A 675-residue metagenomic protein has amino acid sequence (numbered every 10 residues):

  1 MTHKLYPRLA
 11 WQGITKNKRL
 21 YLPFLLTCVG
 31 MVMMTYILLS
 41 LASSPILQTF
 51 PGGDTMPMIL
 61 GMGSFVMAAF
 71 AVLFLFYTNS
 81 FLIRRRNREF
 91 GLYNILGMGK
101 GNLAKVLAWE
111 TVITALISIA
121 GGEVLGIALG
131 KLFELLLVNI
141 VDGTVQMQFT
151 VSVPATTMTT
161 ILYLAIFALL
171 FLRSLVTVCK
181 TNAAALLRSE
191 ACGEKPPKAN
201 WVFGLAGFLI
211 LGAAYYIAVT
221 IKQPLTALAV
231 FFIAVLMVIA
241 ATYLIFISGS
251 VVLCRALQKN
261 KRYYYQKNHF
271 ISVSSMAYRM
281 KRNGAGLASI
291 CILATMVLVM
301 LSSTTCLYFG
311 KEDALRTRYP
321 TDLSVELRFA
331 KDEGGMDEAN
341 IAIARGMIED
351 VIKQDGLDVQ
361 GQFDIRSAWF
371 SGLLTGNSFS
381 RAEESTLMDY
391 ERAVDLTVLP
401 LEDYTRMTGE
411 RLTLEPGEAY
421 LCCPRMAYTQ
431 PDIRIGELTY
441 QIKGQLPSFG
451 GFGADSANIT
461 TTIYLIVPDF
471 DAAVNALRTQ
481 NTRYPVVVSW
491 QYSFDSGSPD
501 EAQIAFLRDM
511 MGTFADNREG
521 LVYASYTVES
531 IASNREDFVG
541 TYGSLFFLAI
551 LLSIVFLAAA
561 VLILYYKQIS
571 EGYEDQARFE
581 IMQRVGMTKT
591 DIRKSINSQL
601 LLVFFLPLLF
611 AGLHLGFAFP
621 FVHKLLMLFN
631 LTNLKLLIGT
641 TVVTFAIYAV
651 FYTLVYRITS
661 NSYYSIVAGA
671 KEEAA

Functional and structural regions predicted by a protein language model:
M1-R19: Aromatic- and glycine-rich beta-strand/loop motifs that create alpha-glucan
H3-L5, K180-E194, Y573-E574, Y664-A675: Short cytosolic juxtamembrane segments of multi-pass membrane proteins
R19-I46, T55-G91, T111-L125, I239 (+4 more regions): Hydrophobic alpha-helical transmembrane segments of multi-pass inner-membrane transport and secretion
L20-C28, M33-I37, I161-I166, K195-L307 (+4 more regions): Alpha-helical transmembrane segments, especially those used as permease/efflux helices and single-pass anchors
G30-S44, Y77-F81, R88, T114-G143 (+6 more regions): Small-residue-rich transmembrane alpha-helices
K180, G249-K261, T304-R316, S544 (+2 more regions): Juxtamembrane/interface segments at transmembrane-helix termini
A314-A558: Basic-flanked hydrophobic alpha-helices used for secretion and membrane insertion
